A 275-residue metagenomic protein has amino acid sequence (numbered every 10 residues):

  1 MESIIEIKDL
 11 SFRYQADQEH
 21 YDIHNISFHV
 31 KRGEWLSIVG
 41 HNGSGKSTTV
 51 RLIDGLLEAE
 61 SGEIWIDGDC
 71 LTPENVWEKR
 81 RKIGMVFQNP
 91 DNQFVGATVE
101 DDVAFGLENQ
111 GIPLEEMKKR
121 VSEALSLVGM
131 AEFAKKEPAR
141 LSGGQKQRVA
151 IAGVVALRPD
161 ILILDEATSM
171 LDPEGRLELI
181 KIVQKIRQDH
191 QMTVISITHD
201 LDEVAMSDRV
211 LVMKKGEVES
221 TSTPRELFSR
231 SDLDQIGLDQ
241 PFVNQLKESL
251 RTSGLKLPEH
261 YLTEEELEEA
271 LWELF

Functional and structural regions predicted by a protein language model:
V39-H41: The feature captures the beta-strand-to-loop junction immediately N-terminal to the Walker
D54: Helix-to-loop junction immediately C-terminal to a conserved catalytic motif
G62-C70, K79: Conserved ABC transporter NBD signature motif
E115-E132: Conserved ABC ATPase "signature" region
E137-L141, Q145: Conserved ABC ATPase signature
L162-D165: Catalytic Walker B motif of ABC-type/P-loop ATPase nucleotide-binding domains
